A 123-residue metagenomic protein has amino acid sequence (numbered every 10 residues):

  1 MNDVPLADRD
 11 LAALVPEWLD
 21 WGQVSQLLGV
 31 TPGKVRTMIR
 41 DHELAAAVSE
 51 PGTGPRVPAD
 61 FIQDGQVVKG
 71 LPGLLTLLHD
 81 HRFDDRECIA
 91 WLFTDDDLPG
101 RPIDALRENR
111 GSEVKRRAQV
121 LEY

Functional and structural regions predicted by a protein language model:
M1-Y123: Non-transmembrane "mature" sequence context
